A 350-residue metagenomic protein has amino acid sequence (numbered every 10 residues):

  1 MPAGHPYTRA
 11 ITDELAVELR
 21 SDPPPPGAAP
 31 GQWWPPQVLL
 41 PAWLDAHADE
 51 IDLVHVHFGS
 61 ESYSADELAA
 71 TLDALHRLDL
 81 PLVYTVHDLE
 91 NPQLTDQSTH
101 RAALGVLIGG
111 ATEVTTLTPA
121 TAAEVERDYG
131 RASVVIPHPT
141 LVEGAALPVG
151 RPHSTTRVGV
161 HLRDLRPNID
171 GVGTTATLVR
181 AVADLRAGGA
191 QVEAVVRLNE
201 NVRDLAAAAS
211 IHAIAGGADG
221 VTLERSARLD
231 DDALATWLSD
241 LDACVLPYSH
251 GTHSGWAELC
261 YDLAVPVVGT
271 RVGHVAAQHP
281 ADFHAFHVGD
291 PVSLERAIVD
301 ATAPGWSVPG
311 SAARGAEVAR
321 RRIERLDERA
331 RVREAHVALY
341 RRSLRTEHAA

Functional and structural regions predicted by a protein language model:
A70-P81, L94-E113: Membrane-proximal helix-turn-helix segments that form the acceptor-binding/catalytic region of lipid-linked
G109-E126, G130-A146: Donor nucleotide-sugar binding/catalytic pocket of nucleotide-sugar-dependent glycosyltransferases
H153-I214, E224: Conserved catalytic-core segment of nucleotide-activated headgroup transferases in glycan assembly
A206-T236, A243: Nucleotide-activated donor-binding/catalytic signature segment of Leloir-type glycosyltransferases, i.e., the conserved
T236-T252, D262-V265: Acidic donor-binding loop of glycosyltransferase active sites
P266-R271: Short hydrophobic beta-strand element within catalytic cores of glycosyltransferases and related nucleotide-activated
A276-W306: Change "using UDP/GDP/dTDP sugars" to "using nucleotide sugars
G305-A350: A charged, aromatic-enriched C-terminal amphipathic alpha-helix characteristic of glycosyltransferases across folds
